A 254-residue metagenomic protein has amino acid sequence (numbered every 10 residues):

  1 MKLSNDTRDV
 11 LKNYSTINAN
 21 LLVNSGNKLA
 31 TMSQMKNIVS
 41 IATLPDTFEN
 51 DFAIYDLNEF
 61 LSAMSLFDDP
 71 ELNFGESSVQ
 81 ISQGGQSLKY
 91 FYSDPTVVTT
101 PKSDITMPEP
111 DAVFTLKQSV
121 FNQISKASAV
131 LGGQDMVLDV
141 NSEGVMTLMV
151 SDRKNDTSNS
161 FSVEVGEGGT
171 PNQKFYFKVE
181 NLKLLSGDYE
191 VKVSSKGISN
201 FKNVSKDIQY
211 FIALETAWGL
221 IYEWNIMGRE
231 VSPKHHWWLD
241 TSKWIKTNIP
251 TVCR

Functional and structural regions predicted by a protein language model:
M1-F91, P110-R254: DNA polymerase processivity clamps
V97-F114: Long, charge-dense
